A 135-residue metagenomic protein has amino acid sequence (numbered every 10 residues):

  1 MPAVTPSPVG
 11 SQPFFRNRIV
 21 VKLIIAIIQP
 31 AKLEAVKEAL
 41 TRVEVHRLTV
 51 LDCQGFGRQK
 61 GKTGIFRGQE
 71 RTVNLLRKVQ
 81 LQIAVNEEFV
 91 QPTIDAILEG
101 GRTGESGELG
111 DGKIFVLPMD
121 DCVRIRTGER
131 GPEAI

Functional and structural regions predicted by a protein language model:
P2-I135: Positively charged, small/polar-rich N-terminal and surface patches that mediate targeting and assembly and bind
